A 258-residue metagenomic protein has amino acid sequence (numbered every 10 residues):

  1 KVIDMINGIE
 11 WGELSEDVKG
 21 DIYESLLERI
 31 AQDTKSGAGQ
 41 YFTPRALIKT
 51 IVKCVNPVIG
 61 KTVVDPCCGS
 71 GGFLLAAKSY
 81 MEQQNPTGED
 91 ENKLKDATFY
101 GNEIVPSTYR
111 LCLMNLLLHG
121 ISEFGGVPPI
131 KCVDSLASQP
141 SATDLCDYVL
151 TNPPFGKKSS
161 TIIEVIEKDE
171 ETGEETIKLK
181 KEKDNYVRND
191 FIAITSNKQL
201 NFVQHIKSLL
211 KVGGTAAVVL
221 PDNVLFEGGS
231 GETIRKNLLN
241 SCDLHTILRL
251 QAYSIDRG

Functional and structural regions predicted by a protein language model:
K1-I59, F124-S135, R249-S254: Non-catalytic, mostly N-terminal accessory regions of nucleic-acid modification and defense proteins
G37-T151, G156-I163, E167-G173, L200 (+3 more regions): Conserved S-adenosyl-L-methionine
A97-Y100, V133, Y186-D190, L250-Q251: Short beta-alpha connecting loops at secondary-structure transitions that line or flank enzyme active sites
E174-L210: Glycine-rich S-adenosyl-L-methionine
L210-A216: Short glycine-dipeptide loop
F226-E227, S254-G258: Short glycine/serine/proline-enriched coil/turn segments at secondary-structure junctions
H245-I247: Blade-edge beta-strand/turn elements of extracellular beta-propeller and related beta-sheet repeat scaffolds
